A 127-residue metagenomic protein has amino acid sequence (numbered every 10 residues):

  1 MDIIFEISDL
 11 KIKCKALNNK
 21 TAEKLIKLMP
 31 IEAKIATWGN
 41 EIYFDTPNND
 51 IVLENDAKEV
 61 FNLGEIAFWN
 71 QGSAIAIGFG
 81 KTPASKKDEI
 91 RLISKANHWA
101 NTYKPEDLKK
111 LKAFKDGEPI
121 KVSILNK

Functional and structural regions predicted by a protein language model:
D2-I7: A short beta-strand micro-motif
L10-C14: Short beta-strand segments
L17-K24, L28-K127: Glycine-rich active-site loops that engage anionic ligands at enzyme catalytic sites
